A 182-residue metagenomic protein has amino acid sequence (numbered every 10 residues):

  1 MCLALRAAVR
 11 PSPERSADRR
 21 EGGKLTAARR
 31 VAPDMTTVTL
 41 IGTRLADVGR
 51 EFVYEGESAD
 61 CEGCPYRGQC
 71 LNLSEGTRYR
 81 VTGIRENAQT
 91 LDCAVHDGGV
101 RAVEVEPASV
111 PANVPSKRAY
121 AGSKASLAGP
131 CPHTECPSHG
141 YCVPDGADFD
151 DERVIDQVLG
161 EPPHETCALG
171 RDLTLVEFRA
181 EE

Functional and structural regions predicted by a protein language model:
P11-P13, K24: Short, positively charged and aromatic/hydrophobic N-terminal segments
A28-R67, L73, T77-E182: Beta-strand/loop-dominated core regions that host nucleotide or nucleotide-derived cofactor-binding catalytic loops
